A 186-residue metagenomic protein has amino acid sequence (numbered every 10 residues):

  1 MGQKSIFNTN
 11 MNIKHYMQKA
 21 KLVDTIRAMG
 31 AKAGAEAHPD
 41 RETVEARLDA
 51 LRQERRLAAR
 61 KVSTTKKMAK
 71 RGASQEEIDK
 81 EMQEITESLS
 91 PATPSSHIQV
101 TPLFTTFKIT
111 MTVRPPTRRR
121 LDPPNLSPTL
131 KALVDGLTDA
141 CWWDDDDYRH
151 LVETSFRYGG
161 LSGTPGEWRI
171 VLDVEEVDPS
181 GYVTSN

Functional and structural regions predicted by a protein language model:
M1-N186: Catalytic phosphate/metal-binding cores of nucleic-acid and nucleotide-processing enzymes, i.e., regions that mediate
